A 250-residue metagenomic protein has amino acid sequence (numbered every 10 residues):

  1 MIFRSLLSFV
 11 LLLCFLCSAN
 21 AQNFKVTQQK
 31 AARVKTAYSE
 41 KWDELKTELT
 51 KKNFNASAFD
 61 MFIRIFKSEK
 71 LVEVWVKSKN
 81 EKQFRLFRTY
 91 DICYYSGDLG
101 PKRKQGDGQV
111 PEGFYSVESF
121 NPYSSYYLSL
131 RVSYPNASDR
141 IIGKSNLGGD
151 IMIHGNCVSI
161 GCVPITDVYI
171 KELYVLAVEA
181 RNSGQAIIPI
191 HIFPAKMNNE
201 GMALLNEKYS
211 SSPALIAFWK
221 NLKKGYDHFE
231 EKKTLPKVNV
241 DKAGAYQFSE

Functional and structural regions predicted by a protein language model:
M1-L7: Bacterial N-terminal signal peptides that target proteins for export
S8-F15: Bacterial N-terminal signal peptides
C17-A21: Sec/Tat signal peptide C-region and signal peptidase I cleavage site
Q22-I160, V168-I188, M197-E250: Cell wall/extracellular polymer interaction/catalysis modules
I165: A conserved hydrophobic position in a structured secondary element of the catalytic/binding core that shapes
I192-P194: Hydrophobic transmembrane alpha-helices
